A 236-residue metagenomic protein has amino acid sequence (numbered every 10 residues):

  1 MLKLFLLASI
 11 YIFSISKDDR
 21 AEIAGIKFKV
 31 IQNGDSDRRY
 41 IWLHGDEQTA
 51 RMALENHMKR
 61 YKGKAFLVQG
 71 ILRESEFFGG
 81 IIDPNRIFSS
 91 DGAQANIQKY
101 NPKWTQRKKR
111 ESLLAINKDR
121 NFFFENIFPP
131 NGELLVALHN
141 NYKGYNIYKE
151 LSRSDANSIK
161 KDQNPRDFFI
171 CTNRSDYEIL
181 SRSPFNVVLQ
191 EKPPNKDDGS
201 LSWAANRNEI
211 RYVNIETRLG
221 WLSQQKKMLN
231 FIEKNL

Functional and structural regions predicted by a protein language model:
L2, Y11-L236: Structured catalytic-domain cores with a bias toward divalent-metal coordination
L7-S9: Sec-dependent N-terminal signal peptides
